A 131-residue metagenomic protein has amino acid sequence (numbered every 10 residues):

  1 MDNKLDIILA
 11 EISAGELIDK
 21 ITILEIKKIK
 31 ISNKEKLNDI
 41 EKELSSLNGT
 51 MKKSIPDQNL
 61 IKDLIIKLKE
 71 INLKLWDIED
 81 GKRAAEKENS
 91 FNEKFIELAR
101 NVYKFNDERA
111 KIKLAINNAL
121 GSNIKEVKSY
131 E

Functional and structural regions predicted by a protein language model:
M1-E131: Extended, charge-rich alpha-helical interface modules
